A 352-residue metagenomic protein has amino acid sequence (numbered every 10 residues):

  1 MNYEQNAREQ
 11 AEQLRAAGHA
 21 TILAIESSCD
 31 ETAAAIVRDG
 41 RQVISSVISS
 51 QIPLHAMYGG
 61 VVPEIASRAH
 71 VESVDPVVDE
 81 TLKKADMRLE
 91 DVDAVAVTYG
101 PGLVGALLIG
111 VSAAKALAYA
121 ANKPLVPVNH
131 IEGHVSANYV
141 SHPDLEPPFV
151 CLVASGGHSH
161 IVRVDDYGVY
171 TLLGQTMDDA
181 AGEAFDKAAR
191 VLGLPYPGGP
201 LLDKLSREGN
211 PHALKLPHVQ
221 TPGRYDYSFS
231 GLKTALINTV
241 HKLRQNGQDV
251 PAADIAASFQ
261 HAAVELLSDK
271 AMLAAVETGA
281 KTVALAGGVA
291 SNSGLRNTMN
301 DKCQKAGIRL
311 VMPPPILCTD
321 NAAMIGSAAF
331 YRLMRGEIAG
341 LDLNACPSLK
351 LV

Functional and structural regions predicted by a protein language model:
Q5-A20, V128-V150, A328: Conserved phosphate-binding catalytic cores of ATP/NTP-utilizing and phosphoryl-transfer enzymes
A17-D91, V97-P101, H130, H134 (+1 more regions): N-terminal beta-alpha supersecondary unit
T32-R38, C151-V153, S159-R163: Short beta-strand scaffold segments in enzyme catalytic cores
V97-K123, V140, S293-K302: Short Gly/Thr/Asp-enriched flexible loops that form oxyanion-binding sites at enzyme active sites
P127-V128, M299-M324: Conserved phosphate-binding/catalytic loops in two-lobed NTP-binding clefts
P143, D166-E208, K233-T234, N238-K242: Glycine-rich phosphate-binding loop plus the immediately following alpha-helix
K204-V283, S293-A306, L333-G336: A contiguous, well-structured pocket-lining segment that forms one wall/lid of small-molecule binding clefts in soluble
P313-L351: Glycine-rich phosphate-binding/hydrolytic loop that grips phosphoryl groups
